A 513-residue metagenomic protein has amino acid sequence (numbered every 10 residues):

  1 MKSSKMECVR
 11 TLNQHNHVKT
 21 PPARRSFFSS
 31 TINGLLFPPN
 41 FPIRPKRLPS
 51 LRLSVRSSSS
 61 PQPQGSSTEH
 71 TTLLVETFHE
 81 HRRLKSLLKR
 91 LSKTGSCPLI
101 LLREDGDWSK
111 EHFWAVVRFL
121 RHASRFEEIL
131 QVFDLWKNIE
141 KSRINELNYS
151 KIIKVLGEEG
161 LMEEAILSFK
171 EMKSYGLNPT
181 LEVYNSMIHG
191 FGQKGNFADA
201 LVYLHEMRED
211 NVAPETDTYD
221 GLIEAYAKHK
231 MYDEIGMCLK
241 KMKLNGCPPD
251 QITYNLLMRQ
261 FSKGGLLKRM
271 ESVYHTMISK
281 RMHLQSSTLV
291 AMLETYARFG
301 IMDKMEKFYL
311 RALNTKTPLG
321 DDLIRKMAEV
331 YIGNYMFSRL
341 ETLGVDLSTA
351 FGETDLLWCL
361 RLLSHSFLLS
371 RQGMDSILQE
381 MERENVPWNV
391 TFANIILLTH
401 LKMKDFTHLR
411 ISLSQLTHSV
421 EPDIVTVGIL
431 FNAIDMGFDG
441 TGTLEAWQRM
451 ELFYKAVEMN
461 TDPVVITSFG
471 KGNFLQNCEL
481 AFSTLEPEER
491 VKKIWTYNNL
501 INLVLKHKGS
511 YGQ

Functional and structural regions predicted by a protein language model:
M1-L167, E171-Y175, E182, G195-D199 (+4 more regions): N-terminal targeting peptides
E80-L84, S109, F113-W114, I129 (+28 more regions): Pentatricopeptide repeat
E140-K141, G160, G176, G195 (+13 more regions): Inter-helix linker motif
L161, N196, M231, L266 (+6 more regions): Ankyrin-repeat interhelical turn/loop motif and analogous interhelical turns in ankyrin-like alpha-helical repeat
K173-S174, Q193-D199, R208-D210, E224 (+4 more regions): Tandem repeat domain/solenoid detector
C238, M270-Y274, M305-A312, R339-L347 (+5 more regions): Alpha-helical repeat scaffolds
G440-Q513: C-terminal interaction modules of eukaryotic adaptor/scaffold proteins
